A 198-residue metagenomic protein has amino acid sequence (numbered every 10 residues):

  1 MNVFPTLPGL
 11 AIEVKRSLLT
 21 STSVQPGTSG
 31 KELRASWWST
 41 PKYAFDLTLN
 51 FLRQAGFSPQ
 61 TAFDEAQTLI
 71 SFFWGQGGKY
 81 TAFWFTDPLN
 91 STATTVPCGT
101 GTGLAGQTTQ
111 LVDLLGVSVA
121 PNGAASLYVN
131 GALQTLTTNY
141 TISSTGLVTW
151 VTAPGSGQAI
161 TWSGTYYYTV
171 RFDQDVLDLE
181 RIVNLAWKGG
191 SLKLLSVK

Functional and structural regions predicted by a protein language model:
M1-T22: Polar/acidic, low-complexity leader/linker segments enriched in S/T/G and N/D
E13, A44, N122-S126, G157-A159: Exposed beta-strand and adjacent loop surfaces of beta-rich binding modules that mediate intermolecular recognition
T22-P26, P41, G56, A159: Long, contiguous binding/interaction regions
K31-A55, L179-K198: Oligomerization/assembly interface segments of phage tail-like spikes and tubes
Q54-Q67: Short, conserved charged micro-motifs
E65-N139, Y166-K198: Extended beta-strand solenoid/passenger and fiber regions
L133-Q158: A surface-exposed beta-strand-loop module
V151-D175: Small/polar beta-strand repeat architecture
